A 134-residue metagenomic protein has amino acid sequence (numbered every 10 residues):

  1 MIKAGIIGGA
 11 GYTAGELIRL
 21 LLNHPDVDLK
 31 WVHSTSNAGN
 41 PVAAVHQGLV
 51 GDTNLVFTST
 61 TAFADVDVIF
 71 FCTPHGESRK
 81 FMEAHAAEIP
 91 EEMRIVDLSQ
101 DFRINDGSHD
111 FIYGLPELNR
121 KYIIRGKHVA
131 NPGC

Functional and structural regions predicted by a protein language model:
M1-C134: N-terminal Rossmann-like NAD(P) cofactor-binding subdomain of oxidoreductases, focused on the glycine-rich
